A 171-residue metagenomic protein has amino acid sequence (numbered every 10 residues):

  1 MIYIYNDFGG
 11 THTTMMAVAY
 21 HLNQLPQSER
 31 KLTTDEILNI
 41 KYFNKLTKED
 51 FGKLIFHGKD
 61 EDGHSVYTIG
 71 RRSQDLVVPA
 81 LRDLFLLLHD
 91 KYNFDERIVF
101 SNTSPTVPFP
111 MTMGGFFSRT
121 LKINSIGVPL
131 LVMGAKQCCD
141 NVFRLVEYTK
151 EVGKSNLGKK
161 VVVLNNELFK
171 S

Functional and structural regions predicted by a protein language model:
M1-I4, H12, M16-S171: Non-transmembrane, aqueous-exposed alpha-helical and coiled segments at domain scale
